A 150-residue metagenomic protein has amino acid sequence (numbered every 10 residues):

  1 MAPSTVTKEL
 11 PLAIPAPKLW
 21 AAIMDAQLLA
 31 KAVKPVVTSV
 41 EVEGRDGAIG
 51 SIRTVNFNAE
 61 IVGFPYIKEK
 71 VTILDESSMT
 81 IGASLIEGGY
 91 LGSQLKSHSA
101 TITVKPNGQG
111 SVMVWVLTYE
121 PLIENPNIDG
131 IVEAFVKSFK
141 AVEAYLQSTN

Functional and structural regions predicted by a protein language model:
M1-A48: Hydrophobic ligand-binding cavity/cleft-lining segments
A2, G47, I61-P65, G92-K96 (+2 more regions): A generic structural micro-feature
K8-L10, I67-I73, S97-P106: Hydrophobic/aromatic beta-strand elements that line small-molecule binding cavities or substrate pockets in beta-rich
L12, E87-G89, P106, Y119-P121: Beta-strand elements of well-folded, non-transmembrane domains
P15, G47, E76-S78, N107-G110: Short strand-connecting beta-turns/loops that link adjacent beta-strands
Q27, K31, S39-L91, T149: Glycine-rich portal/gate segments that line the openings of hydrophobic small-molecule binding cavities
I81-I86, K96-I102: Active-site-adjacent structural patch at catalytic or cofactor/ligand-binding sites
Q94, G108, V112-N150: A conserved amphipathic terminal alpha-helix motif
